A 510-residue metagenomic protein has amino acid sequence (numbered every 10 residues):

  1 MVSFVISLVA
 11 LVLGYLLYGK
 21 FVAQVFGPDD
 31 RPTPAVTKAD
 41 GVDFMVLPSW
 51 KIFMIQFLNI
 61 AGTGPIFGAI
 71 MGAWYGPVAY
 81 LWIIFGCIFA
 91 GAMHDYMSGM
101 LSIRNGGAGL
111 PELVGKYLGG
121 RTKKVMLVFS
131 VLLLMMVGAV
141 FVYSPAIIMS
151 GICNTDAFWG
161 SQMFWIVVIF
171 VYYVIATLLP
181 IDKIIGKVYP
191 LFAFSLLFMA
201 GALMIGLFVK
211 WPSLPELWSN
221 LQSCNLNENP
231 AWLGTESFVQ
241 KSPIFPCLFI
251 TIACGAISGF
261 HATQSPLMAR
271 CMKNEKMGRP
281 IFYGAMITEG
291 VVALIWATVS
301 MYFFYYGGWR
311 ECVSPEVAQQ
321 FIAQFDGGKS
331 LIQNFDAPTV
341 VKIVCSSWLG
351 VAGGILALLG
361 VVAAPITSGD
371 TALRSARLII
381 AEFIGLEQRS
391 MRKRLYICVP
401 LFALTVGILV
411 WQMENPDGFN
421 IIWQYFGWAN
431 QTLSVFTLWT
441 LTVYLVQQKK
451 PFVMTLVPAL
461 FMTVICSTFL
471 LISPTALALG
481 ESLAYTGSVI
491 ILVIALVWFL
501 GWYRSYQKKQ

Functional and structural regions predicted by a protein language model:
M1-G19, G72-S102, P111, G354 (+1 more regions): Extracellular loop-to-transmembrane helix junctions
S7-G19, S130, L134-G138, Y173-A176 (+4 more regions): Selective recognition of specific alpha-helical transmembrane segments in multi-pass small-molecule
A10-I66: Membrane-interface "cap" regions at the ends of multi-pass membrane proteins
A10-L11, A90-G106, L110-L178, A253-I257 (+1 more regions): Helix-loop-helix module between adjacent transmembrane segments
L47-G64, G206-P212, N225-V299, F303 (+1 more regions): Hydrophobic, membrane-embedded alpha-helices of multi-pass small-molecule transporters
K123-L127, V131, Q162-V167, G284-A293 (+7 more regions): Loop-to-transmembrane helix boundary motifs in multi-pass membrane proteins
G138-V142, A146-D156, G160, F164-W165 (+4 more regions): Hydrophobic alpha-helical segments and their helix-loop junctions in multi-pass secondary transporters
L207-S223, G284-I343, M413-D417: Extracellular/periplasmic helix-exit of transmembrane alpha-helices
